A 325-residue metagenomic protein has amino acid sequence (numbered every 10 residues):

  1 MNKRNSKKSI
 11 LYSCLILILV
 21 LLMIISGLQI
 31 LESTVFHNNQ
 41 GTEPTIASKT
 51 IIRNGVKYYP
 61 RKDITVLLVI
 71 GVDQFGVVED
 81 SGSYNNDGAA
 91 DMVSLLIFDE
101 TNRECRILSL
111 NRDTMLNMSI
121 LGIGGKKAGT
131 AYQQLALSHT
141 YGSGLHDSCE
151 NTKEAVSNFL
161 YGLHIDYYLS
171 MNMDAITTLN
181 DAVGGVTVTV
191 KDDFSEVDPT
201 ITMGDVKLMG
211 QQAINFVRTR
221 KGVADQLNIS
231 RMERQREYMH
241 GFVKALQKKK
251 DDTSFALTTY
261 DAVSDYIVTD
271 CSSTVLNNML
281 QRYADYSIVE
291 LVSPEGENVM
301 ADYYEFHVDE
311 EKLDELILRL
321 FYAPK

Functional and structural regions predicted by a protein language model:
N2, K7-I16, I25-K325: Non-catalytic, solvent-exposed segments at the cell envelope interface
